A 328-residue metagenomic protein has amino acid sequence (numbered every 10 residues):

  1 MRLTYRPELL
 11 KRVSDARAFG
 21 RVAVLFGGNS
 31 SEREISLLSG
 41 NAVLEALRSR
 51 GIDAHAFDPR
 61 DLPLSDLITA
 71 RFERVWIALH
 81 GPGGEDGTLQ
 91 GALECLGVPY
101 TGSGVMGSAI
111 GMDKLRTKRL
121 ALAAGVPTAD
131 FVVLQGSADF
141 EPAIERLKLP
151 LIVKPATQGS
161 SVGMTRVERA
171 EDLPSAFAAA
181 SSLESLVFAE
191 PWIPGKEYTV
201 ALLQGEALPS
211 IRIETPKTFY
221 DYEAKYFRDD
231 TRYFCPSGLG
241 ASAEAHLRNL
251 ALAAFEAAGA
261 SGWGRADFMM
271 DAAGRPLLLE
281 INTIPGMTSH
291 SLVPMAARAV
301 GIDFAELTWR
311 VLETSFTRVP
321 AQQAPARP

Functional and structural regions predicted by a protein language model:
M1-M112, R116, A123, V133-P142 (+1 more regions): ATP-binding N-terminal substructure of ATP-dependent carboxylate-amine bond-forming enzymes
M1-R17, A123-G125, G240-P328: ATP-dependent carboxylate activation and anion-phosphoryl transfer catalytic cores that bind Mg-ATP to form
S36, A129-F131, L151-A176, E197: Glycine-rich phosphate-binding loop of ATP-grasp-fold ATP-dependent ligases
A54, P99-Y100, T128, L151 (+1 more regions): Hydrophobic beta-strand scaffold residues
H55-P59, V187, P191, S261-A273: A short glycine-rich, hydrophobically flanked beta-strand micro-motif that places a catalytic Asp/Glu for divalent metal
A121, R146-V162, S185-Y198: ATP-grasp fold ATP-binding core
E168-N249, M270-L277: Phosphate-binding site of ATP-dependent enzymes
